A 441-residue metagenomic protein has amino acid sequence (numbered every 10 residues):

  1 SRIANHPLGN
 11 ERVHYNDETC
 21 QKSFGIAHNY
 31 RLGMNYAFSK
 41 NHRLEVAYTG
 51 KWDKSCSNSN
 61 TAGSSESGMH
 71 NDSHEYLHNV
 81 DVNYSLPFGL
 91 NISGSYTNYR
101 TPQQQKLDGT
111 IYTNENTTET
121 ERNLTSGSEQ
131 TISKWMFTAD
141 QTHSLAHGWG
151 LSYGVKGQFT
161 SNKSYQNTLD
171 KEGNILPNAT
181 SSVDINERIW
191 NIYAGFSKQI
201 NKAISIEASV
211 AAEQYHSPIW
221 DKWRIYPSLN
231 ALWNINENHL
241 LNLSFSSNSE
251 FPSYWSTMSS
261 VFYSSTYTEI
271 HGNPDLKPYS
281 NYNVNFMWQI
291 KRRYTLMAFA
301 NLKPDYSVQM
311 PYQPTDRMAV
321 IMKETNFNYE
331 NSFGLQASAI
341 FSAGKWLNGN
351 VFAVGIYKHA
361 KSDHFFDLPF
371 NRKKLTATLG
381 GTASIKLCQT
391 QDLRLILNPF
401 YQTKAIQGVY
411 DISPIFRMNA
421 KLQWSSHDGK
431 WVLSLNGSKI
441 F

Functional and structural regions predicted by a protein language model:
S1-V13, Y48-K51, C56-S65, M69-H70 (+10 more regions): Outer-membrane beta-barrel translocator domains and adjoining extracellular loop/strand segments of Gram-negative
R2-P7, Q21-S23, L240-N283, K404 (+1 more regions): Outer-membrane beta-barrel translocator/channel fold
E11-E18, A62-G68, T117-T125, G173-T180 (+7 more regions): Extracytoplasmic loops and strand-loop junctions of Gram-negative outer membrane beta-barrel proteins
A27-S55, H70-R224, N234, N238 (+3 more regions): Face-selective signature of the C-terminal outer-membrane beta-barrel domain
G50-K54, Y96-P102, G157-K163, V210-P218 (+10 more regions): Transmembrane beta-strands of outer-membrane beta-barrel pores
I185, S249-M297, L302-P304, I321-G334 (+1 more regions): Outer-membrane beta-barrel signature, preferentially recognizing the C-terminal barrel domain of Gram-negative
R372-F441: Conserved C-terminal beta-signal and adjacent last beta-strands/turns of outer-membrane beta-barrel proteins
